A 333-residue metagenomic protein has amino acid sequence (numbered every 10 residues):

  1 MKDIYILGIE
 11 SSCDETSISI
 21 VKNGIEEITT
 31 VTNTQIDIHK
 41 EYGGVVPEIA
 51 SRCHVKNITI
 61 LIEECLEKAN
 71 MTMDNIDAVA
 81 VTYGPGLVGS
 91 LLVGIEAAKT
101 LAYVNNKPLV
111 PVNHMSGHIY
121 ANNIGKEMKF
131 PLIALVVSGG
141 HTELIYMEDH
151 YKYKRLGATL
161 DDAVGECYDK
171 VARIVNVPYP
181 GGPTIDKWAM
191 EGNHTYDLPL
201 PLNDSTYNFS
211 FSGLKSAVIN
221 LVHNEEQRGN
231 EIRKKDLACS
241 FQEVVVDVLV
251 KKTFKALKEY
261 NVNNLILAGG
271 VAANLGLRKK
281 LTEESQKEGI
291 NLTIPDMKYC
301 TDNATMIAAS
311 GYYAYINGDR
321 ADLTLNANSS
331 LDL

Functional and structural regions predicted by a protein language model:
M1-K2, V112-I133, S310: Conserved phosphate-binding catalytic cores of ATP/NTP-utilizing and phosphoryl-transfer enzymes
I4-P85, H114, H118: N-terminal beta-alpha supersecondary unit
T16-V21, A134, T142-Y146: Short beta-strand scaffold segments in enzyme catalytic cores
M73-Y83, N261-V271, T293-P295: Short glycine-rich phosphate-binding loop at a beta-alpha junction
P111-V112, L265, T282-I307: Conserved phosphate-binding/catalytic loops in two-lobed NTP-binding clefts
S116, S138, D149-E191, K215-S216 (+1 more regions): Glycine-rich phosphate-binding loop plus the immediately following alpha-helix
I119, P295-L333: Glycine-rich phosphate-binding/hydrolytic loop that grips phosphoryl groups
K187-L265, N274-E288, Y315-G318: A contiguous, well-structured pocket-lining segment that forms one wall/lid of small-molecule binding clefts in soluble
